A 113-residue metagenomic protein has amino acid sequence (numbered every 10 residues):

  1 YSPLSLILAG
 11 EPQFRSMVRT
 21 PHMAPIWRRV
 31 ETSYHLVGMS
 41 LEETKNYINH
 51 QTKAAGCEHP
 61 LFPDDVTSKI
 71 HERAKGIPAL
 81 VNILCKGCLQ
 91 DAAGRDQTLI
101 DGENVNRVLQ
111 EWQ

Functional and structural regions predicted by a protein language model:
Y1-A24, Y34-V37: Sensor-1/coupling segment of RecA-like P-loop NTPase cores
W27: Conserved Class I S-adenosyl-L-methionine
E42-Q113: C-terminal alpha-helical "lid" subdomain
